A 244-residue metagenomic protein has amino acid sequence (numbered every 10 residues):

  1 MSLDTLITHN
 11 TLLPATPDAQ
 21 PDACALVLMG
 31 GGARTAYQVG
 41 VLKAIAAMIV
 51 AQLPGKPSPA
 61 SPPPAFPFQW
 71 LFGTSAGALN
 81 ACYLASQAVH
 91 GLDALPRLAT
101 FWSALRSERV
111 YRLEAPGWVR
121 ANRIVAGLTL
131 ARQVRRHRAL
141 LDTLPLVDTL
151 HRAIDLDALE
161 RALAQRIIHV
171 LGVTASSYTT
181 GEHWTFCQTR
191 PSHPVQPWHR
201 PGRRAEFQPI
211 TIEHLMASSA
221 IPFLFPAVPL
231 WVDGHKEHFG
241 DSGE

Functional and structural regions predicted by a protein language model:
M1-V27, Y178-P194: Small-residue-rich anion-binding loops in enzyme active sites
L13-D18, P59-A65, L156-Q165: Surface-exposed acidic, glycine-flexible loop patches that form ligand/cofactor-binding and adhesion interfaces
P14-D18, P54-S58, A220-I221, V228: Acidic-glycine-rich active-site phosphate/pyrophosphate-binding loop
Q20-A25, A33-L144, L150, C187-R200 (+1 more regions): Patatin-like phospholipase
G30: Extracytoplasmic "Venus flytrap"
H137-A175, E182-F186: Active-site periphery "cap/insert" segments of enzyme catalytic domains
A164-E244: Active-site gating loop/helix substructures
